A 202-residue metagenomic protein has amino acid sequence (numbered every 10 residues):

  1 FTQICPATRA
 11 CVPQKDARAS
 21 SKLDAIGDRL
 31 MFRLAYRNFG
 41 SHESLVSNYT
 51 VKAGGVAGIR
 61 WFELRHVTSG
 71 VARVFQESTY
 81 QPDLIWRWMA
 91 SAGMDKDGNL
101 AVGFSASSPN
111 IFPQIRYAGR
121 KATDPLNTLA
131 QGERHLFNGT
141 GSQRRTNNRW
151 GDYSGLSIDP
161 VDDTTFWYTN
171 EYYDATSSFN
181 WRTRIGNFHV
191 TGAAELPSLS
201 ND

Functional and structural regions predicted by a protein language model:
F1-G192: C-terminal PAP-associated
G192-D202: Residue-level detector of functionally pivotal "anchor" positions at catalytic/ligand-binding pockets or at interdomain
